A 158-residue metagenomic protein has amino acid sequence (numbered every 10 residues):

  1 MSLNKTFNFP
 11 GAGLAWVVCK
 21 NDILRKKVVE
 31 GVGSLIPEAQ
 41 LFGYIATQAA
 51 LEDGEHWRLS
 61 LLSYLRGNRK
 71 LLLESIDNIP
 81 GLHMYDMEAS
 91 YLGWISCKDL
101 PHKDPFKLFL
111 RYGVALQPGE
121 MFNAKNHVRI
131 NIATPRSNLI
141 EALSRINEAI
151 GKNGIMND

Functional and structural regions predicted by a protein language model:
M1-S63: Conserved core segment of the aminotransferase class I/II
A12-G13, A89-Y91, N126-V128: Short amphipathic alpha-helical segments
V18, W94-S96, N131-A133: Short hydrophobic/aromatic beta-strand micro-patches that form the beta-sheet surface supporting nucleotide- or nucleic
N21-D22, K98-L100, P135-S137: Helix N-cap motif at beta-to-alpha junctions
V32, R69, L143: Short amphipathic alpha-helical/adjacent loop interface patches that line ligand and macromolecule-binding sites
Q48, S63-L73, H83-S96: Conserved glycine-rich beta-strand-loop-beta hairpin in the small C-terminal domain of fold type I
I79: Acidic-histidine catalytic/liganding microenvironments
K107-Q117, F122-D158: PLP-dependent enzyme catalytic core of the Aspartate aminotransferase-like
